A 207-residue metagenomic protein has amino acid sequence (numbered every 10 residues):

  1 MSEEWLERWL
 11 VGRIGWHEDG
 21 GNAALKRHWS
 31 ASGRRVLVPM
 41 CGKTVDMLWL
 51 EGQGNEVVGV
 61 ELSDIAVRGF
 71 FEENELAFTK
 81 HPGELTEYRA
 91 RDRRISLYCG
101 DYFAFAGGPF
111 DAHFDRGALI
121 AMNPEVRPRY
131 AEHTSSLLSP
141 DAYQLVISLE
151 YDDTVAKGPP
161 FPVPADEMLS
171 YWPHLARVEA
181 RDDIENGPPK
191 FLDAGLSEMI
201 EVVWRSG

Functional and structural regions predicted by a protein language model:
M1-G33, K43-D46, E56-I95, C99-A106 (+2 more regions): Class I (Rossmann-like) S-adenosyl-L-methionine-dependent methyltransferase catalytic domain, capturing the SAM-binding
L37-T44, L50, A118: Class I SAM-dependent methyltransferase "Motif I" SAM/SAH-binding loop
M47, V57, H113, L119: Conserved catalytic-core segments centered on acid/base and nucleophilic motifs
Q53: Conserved dinucleotide-binding and phosphotransfer motif residues
F105-H113: A short acidic, Gly/Pro-enriched loop at the edge of an enzyme's catalytic core that lines a small-molecule cofactor
A121-H133: A short, conserved alpha-helix within the catalytic core of class I
